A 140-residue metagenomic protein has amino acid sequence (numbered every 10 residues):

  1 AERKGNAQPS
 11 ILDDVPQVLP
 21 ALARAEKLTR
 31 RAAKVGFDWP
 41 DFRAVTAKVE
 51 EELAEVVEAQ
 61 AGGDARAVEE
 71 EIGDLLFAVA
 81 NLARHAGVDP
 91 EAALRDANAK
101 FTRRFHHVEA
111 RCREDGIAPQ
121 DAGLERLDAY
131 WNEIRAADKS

Functional and structural regions predicted by a protein language model:
A1-I72, L76-S140: Flexible "arm" and connector segments at domain edges
